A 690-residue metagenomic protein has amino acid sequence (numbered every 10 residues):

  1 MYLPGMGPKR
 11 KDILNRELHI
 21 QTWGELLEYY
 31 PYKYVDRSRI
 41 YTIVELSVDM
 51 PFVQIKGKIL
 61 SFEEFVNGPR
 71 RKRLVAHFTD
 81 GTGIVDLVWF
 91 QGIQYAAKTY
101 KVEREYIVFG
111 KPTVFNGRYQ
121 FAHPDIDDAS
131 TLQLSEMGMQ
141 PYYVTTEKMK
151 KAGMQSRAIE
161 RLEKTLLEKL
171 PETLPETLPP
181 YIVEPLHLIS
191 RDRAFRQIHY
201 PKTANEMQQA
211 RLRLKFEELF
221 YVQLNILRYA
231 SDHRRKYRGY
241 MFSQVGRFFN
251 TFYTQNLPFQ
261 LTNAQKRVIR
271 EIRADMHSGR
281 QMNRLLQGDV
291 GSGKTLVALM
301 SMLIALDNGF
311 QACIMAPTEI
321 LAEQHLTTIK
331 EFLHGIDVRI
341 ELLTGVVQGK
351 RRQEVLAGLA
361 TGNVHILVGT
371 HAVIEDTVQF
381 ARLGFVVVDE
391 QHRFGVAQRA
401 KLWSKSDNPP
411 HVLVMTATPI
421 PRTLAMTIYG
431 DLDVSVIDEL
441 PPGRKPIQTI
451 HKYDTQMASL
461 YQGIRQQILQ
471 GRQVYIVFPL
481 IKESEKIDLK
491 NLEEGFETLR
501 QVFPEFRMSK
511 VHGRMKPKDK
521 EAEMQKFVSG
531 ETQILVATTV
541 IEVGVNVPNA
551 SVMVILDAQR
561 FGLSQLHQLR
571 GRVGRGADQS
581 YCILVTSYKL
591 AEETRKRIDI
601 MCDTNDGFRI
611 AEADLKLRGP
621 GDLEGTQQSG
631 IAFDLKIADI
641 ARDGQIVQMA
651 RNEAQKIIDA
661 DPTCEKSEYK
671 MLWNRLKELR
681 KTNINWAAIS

Functional and structural regions predicted by a protein language model:
M1-L18, E103: Helix-hairpin-helix
K9-I13, Y240-L286: Conserved pre-motif I regulatory segment
Y29-I59: OB-fold nucleic-acid-binding modules
K58, K111-P112, N225, A558 (+1 more regions): Short, surface-exposed secondary-structure boundary micro-motifs
F65-N256: Upstream accessory/linker segments immediately N-terminal to the RecA-like ATPase cores of bacterial MutS and a subset
R270, Q281-D599, T663: Inter-lobe coupling/hinge segments of SF2-like helicase ATPases
E505, M524-I534, I541-P548, M553-L556 (+4 more regions): Accessory helical-bundle/CTD segments and flexible terminal tails appended to RecA-like ATPase motors
